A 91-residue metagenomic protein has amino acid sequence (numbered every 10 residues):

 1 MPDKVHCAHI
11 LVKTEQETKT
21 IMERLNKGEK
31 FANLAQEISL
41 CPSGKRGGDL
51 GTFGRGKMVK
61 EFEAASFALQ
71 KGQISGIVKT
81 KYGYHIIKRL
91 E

Functional and structural regions predicted by a protein language model:
M1-K27, L40-M58, I87-E91: Well-structured core secondary-structure elements of compact alpha/beta domains
K57-K71: Cell-wall glycan
I74-T80: Short acidic-hydrophobic surface loop/beta-edge motif
